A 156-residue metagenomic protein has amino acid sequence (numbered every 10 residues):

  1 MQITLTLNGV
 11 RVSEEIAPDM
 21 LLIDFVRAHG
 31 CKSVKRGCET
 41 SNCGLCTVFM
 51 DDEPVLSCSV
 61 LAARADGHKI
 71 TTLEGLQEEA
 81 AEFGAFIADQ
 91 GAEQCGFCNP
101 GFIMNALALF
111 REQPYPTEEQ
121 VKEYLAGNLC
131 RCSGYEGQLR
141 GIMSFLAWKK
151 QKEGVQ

Functional and structural regions predicted by a protein language model:
M1-Q156: Signature of N-terminal electron-transfer/Fe-S-associated modules in redox systems
